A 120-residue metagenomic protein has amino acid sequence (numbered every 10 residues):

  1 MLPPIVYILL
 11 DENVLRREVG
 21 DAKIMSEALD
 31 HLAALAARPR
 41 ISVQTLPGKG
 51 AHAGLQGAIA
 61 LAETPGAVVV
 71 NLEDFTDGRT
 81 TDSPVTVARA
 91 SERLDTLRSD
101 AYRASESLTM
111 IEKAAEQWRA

Functional and structural regions predicted by a protein language model:
M1-A120: Hydrophobic protein-protein interaction segments
